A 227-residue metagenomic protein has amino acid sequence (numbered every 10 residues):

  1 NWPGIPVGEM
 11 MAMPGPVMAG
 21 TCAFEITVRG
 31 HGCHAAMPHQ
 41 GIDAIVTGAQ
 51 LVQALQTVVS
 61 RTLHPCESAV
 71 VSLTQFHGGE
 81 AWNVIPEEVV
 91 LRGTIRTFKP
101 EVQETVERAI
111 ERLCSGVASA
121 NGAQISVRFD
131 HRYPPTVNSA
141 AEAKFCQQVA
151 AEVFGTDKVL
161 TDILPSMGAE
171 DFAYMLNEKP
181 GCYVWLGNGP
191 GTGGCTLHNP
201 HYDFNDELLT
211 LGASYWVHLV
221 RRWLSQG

Functional and structural regions predicted by a protein language model:
N1-P86, A169-E170: Histidine/acidic-residue-rich, glycine-tolerant segments that coordinate divalent metal ions
T27-H31, H77, R96-F98, D130 (+2 more regions): Solvent-exposed residues in well-ordered beta-strands and their adjoining turns, especially edge/terminal strands
H34, G48, G93, C146 (+2 more regions): Divalent metal-coordination and catalytic microenvironments
T47, T57, R61, R108-R112 (+1 more regions): His/Asp/Glu-rich mid-to-C-terminal helical/loop segments that flank catalytic regions of hydrolases
T47-Q50, A54-V58, E88, E104-G116 (+1 more regions): Histidine/acidic residue-rich metal-binding segments in metalloenzymes
Q53-S60, R128, R132-N188: Active-site-adjacent substrate-binding region of metalloamidase/peptidase-like peptide-processing proteins
S60-V70, S119-R128, T156-D162, S225-G227: Flexible, glycine/charged-enriched surface loops at secondary-structure junctions
I85, R92-S126: Oxyanion-binding "anion nests"
